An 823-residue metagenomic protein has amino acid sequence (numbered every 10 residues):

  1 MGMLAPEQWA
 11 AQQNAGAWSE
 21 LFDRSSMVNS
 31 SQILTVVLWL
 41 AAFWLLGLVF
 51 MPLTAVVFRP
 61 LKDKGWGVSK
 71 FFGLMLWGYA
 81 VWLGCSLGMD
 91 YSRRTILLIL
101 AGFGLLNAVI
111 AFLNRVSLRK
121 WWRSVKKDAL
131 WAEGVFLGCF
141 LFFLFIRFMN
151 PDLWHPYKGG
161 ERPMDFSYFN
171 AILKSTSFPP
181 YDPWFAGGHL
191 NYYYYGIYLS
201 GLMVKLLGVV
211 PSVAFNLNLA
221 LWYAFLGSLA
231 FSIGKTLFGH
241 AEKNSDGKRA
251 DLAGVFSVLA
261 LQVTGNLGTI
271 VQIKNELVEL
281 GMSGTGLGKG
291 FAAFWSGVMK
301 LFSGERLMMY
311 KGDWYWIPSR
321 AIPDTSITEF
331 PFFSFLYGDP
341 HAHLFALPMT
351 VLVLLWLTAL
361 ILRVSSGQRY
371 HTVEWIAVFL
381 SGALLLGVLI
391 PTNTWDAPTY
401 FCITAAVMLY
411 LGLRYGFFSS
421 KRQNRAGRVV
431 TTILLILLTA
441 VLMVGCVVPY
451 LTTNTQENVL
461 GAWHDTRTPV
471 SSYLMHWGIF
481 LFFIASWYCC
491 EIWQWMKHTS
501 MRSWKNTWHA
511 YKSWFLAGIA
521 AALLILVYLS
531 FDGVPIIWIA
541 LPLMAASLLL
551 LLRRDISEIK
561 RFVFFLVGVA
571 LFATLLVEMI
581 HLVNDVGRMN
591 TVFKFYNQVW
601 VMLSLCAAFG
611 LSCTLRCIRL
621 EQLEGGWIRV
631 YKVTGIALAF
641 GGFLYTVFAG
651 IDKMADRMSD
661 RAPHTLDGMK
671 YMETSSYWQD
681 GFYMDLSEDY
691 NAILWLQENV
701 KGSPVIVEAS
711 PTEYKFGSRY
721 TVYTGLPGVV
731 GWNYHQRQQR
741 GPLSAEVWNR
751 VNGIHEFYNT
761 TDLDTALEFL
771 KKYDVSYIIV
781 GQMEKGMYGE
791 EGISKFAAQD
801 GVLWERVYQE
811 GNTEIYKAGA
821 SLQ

Functional and structural regions predicted by a protein language model:
M1-A129, C446-L451, N458-D555, F565 (+2 more regions): Membrane-embedded, hydrophobic transmembrane alpha-helices
M1-W18, V647-Q823: Extracytoplasmic
G2-A10, R24-S25, S31-L34, S124-A132 (+5 more regions): Active-site lumenal/periplasmic loops and adjacent helix-entry segments of GT-C-fold, multi-pass membrane
L45, S92-I146, F238, E242-L259 (+5 more regions): Start-transfer (signal-anchor) and selected internal transmembrane alpha helices of multi-pass inner/ER membrane
A220-Y223, Y400, L541, M589-T614: Hydrophobic/aromatic-rich transmembrane helices and adjacent perimembrane loops
E242-K243, L357-R369, Y400-A440, E457-T466 (+3 more regions): Perimembrane helix-loop-helix junctions
S334-Y337, F379-T392, L523-L526: Membrane-interface alpha helices of multi-pass inner-membrane proteins
I376, T432-V444, K512-A522, T614-G650: Signature aromatic-anchored transmembrane alpha helix within multi-pass, membrane-resident enzymes that catalyze glycan
